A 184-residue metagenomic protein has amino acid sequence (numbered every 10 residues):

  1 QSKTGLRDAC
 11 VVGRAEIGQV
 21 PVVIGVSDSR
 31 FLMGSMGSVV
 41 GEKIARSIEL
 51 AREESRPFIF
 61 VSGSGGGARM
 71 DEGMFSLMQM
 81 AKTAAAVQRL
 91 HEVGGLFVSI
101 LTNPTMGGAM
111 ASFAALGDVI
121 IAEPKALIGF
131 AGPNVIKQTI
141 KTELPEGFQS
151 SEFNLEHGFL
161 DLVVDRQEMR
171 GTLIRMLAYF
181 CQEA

Functional and structural regions predicted by a protein language model:
Q1-Q19, S27-L32: Extended interfacial segments that mediate partner engagement and assembly in macromolecular machines
T4-A9, G34-E49: Glycine-rich anion/phosphate-binding loops
D8-V12, P21, R56-P57, G95: Short glycine-rich loop/turn motifs
I17-V26, K43-A68: A structural preference for short, pocket-lining loop segments at secondary-structure junctions
V23, G37-K43, L77-K82: Glycine-rich phosphate- or other oxyanion-binding loops that anchor nucleotides, phosphorylated ligands
R30-V40, D71-F75: Flexible beta-alpha connector loops of hexameric P-loop NTPases
G65-A184: Conserved catalytic cores of soluble enzyme domains, especially glycine-rich substrate-binding beta-alpha loops
